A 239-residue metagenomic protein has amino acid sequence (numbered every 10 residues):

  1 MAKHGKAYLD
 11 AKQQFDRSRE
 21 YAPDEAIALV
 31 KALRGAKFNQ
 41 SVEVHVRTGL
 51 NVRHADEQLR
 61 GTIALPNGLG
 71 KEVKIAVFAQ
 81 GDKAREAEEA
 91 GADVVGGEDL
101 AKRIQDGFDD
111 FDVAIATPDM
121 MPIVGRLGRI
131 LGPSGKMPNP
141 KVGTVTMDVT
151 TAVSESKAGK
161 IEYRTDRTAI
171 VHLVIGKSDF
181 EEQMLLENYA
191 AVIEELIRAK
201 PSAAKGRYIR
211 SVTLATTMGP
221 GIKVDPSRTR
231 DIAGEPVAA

Functional and structural regions predicted by a protein language model:
A2: N-terminal cationic and glycine-rich segments that engage phosphates or anionic surfaces
K6, S18-Y21, E25, A36-N39 (+7 more regions): Conserved active-site and cofactor/substrate-binding residues in soluble primary-metabolism enzymes
D10, F15, A22, A152-A239: Positively charged, low-complexity, intrinsically disordered RNA-binding extensions
Y21-R85, D112: Translation machinery proteins
A26, A87, G132, L214: Residue-level signature of catalytic and energy-coupling elements of molecular machines, predominantly ATP/GTP-dependent
S41-T48, V52, Q58-L65, Q105 (+3 more regions): Glycine/charge-rich, flexible interdomain linkers and switch-proximal surface loops that mediate coupling
A84-E88, K102: Feature captures the catalytic cores and cofactor-binding loops of soluble hydro-lyases/lyases that act on carboxylate
A92-K200: Long, charge-patterned amphipathic alpha-helical coiled-coil/hairpin "stalk" segments used as oligomerization
